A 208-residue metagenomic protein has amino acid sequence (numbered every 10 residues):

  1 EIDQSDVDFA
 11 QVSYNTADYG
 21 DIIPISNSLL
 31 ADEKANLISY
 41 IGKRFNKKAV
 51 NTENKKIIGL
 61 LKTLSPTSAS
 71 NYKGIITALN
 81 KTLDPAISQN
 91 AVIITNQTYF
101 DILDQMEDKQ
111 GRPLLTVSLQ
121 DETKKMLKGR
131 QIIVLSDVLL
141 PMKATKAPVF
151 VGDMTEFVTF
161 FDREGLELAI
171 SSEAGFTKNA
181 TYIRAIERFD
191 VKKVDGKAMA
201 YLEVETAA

Functional and structural regions predicted by a protein language model:
E1-A208: Structured, hydrophobic secondary-structure cores that serve as assembly/anchoring elements
